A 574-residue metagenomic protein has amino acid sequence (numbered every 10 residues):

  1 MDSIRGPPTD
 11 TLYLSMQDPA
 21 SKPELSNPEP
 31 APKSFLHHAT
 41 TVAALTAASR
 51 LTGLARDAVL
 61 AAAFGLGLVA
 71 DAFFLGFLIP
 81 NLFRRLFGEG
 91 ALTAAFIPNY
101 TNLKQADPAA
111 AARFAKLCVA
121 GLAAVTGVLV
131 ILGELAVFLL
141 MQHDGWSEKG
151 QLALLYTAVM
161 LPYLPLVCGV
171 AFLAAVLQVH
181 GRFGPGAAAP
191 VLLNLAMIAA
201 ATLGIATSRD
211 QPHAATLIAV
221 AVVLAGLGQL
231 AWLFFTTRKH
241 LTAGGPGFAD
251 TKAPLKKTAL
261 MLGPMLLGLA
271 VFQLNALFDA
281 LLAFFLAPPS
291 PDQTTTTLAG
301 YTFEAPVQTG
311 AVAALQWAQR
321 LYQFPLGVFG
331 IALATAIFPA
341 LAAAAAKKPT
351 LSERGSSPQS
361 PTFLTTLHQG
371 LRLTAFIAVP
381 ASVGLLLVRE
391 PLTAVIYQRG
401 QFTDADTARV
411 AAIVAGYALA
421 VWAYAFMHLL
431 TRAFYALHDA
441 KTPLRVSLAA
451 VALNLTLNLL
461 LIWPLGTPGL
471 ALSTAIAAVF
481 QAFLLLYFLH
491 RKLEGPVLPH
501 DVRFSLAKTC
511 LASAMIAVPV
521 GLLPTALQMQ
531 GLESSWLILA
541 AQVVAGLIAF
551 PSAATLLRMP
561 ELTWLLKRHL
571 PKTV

Functional and structural regions predicted by a protein language model:
M1-R5, T9, E24, R354: N-terminal amphipathic/hydrophobic targeting modules at extreme N-termini, encompassing cleavable Sec/SRP-type signal
Y13-V574: Membrane-embedded alpha-helical bundles of multi-pass transporters/translocases, especially carrier/permease families
